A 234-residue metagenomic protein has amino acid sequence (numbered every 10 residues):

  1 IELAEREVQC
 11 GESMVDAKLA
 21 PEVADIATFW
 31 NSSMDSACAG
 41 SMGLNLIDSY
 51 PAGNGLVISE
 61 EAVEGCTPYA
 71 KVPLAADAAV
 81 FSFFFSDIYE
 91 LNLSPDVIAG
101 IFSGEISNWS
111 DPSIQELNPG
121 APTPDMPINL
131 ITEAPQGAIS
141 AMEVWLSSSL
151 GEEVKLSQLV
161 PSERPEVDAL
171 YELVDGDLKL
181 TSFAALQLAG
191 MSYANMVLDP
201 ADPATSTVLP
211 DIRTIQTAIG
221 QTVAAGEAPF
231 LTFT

Functional and structural regions predicted by a protein language model:
I1-T234: Flexible loop/hinge segments at secondary-structure junctions
